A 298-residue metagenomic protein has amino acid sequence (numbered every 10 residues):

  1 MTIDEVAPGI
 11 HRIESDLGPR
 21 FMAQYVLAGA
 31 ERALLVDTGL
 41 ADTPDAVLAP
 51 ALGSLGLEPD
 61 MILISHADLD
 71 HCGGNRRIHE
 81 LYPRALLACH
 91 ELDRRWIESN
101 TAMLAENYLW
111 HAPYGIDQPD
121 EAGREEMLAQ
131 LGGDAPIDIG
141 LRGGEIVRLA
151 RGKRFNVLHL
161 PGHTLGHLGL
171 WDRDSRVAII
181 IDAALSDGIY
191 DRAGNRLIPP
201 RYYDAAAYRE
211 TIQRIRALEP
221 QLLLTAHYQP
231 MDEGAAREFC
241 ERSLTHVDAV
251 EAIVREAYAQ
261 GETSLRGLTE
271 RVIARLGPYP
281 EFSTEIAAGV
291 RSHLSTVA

Functional and structural regions predicted by a protein language model:
T2-L55, L170-A183: Conserved beta-strand hairpin/beta-sheet module of binuclear metal-dependent hydrolase folds, prominently
G9, L27, D37, H66 (+8 more regions): Divalent metal-coordination and catalytic microenvironments
L17-R20, G140-L141, P161-T164: A short catalytic or substrate-binding loop motif that flags glycine-/basic-rich loops and adjacent residues that bind
A33, L40-D42, I146, R154-E238: Metallo-beta-lactamase
T43-D45, P50-R148: Active-site HxH/HxHxD metal-binding segment of metal-dependent hydrolases
C72, Y208, V290: Aromatic/hydrophobic pocket-lining residues that form the small-molecule binding cavity in soluble enzyme cores
E233-E251: Short, electropositive alpha-helical surface patch
A252-A298: C-terminal regulatory/interaction regions
